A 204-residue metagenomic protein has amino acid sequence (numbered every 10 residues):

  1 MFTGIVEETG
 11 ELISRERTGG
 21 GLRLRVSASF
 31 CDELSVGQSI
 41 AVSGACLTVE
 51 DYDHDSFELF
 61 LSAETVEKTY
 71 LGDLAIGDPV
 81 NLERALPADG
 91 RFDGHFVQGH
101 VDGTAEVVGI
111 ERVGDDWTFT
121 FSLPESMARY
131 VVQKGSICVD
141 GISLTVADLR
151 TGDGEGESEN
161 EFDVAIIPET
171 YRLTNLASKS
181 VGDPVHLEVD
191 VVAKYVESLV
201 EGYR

Functional and structural regions predicted by a protein language model:
M1-R204: Conserved loop->alpha-helix
